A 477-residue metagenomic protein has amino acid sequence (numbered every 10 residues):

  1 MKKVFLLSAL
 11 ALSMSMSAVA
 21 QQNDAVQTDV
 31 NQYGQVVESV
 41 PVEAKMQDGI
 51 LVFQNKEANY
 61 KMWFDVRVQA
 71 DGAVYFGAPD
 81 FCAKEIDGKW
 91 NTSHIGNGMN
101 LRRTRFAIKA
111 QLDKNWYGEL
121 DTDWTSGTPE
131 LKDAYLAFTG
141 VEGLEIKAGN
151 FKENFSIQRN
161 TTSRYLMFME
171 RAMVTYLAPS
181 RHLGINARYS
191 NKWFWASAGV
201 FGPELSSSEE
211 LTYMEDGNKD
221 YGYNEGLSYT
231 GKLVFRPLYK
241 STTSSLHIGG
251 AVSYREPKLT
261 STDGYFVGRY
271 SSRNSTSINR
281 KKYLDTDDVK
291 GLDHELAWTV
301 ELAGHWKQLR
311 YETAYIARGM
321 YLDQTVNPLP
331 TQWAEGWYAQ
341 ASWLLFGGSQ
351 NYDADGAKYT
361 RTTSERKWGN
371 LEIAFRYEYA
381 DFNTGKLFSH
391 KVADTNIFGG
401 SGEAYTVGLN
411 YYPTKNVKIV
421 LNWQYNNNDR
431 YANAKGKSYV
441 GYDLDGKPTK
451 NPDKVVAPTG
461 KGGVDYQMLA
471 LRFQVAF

Functional and structural regions predicted by a protein language model:
M1-V4, P237: Positively charged n-region of N-terminal signal peptides that target proteins for export
V4-F5, A107, Q474: Residue-level detector of intrinsically disordered/flexible regions characterized by low predicted structural confidence
F5-Q69, Q350-K358: N-terminal periplasmic/intermembrane-space "pro-region" immediately following the signal or transit peptide
S17-A18, P129, S206, Y321-L322 (+1 more regions): A short hydrophobic/aromatic micro-motif that marks alpha-helical segments and, especially, helix-coil
N23, T28, V36-V37, S93 (+1 more regions): Outer-membrane beta-barrel pore domains
Q32-G34, E256-T260: Alpha-helical membrane-anchoring segments
K45, A137, R188, A303-G304 (+1 more regions): Well-ordered beta-strand positions
I50-G77, F81-K84, G88-D216, D220-K258 (+4 more regions): Outer membrane beta-barrel
